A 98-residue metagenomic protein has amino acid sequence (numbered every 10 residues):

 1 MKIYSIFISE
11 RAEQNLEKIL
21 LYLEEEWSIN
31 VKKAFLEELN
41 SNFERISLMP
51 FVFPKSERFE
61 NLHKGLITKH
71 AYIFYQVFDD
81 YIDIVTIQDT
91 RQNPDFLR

Functional and structural regions predicted by a protein language model:
M1-L36: Arg/Lys-rich, positively charged N-terminal/basic patches that mediate binding to nucleic acids
R11-I19, F53, H70-Y72, P94-D95: Conserved N-terminal glycine/acidic-rich loop preference
A34, V52, R58-F59, D95-L97: Solvent-exposed interaction patches of small proteins and small membrane subunits
N40-S41, M49-Y81: Basic/aromatic recognition patch in beta-strand/loop cores that engages polyanionic ligands
A71-Y72, Q76-R98: Enriched for short, Lys/Arg-rich terminal
